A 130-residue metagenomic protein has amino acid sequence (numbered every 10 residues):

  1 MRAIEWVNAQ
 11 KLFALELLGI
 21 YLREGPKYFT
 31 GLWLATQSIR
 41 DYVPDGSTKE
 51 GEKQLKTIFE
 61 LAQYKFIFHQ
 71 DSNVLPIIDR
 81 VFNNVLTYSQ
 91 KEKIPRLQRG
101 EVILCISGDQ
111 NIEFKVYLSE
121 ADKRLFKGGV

Functional and structural regions predicted by a protein language model:
M1-Y88, E92: Conserved P-loop NTPase motor cores
L86, E92-V130: Conserved P-loop NTPase motor module
